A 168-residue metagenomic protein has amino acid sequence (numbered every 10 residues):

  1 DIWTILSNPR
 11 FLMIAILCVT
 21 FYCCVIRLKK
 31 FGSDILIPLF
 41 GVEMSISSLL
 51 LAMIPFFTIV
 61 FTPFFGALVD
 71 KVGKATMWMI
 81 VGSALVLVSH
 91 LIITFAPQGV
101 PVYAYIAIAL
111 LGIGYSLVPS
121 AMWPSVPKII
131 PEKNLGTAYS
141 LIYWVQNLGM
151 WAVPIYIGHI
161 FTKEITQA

Functional and structural regions predicted by a protein language model:
N8-A52, P119, V153-P154: Extracytoplasmic gate region of multi-pass secondary transporters
C18, Y22, P55, I108-G112: Helical-face signature of the major facilitator-like transporter fold
D34, W123-I129: Intracellular helix-loop hinge segments at the cytoplasmic ends of transmembrane helices in 12-TM rocker-switch-type
L50-T58, Q146: Transmembrane alpha-helical segments of major facilitator superfamily
F61-K74, F161: Helix-to-loop junctions at the C-terminal end of transmembrane segments in multipass secondary transporters
A75-M122: C-terminal transmembrane helical hairpin of 12-TM major facilitator-type secondary transporters
E132-I165: A late C-terminal transmembrane helix in Major Facilitator Superfamily
